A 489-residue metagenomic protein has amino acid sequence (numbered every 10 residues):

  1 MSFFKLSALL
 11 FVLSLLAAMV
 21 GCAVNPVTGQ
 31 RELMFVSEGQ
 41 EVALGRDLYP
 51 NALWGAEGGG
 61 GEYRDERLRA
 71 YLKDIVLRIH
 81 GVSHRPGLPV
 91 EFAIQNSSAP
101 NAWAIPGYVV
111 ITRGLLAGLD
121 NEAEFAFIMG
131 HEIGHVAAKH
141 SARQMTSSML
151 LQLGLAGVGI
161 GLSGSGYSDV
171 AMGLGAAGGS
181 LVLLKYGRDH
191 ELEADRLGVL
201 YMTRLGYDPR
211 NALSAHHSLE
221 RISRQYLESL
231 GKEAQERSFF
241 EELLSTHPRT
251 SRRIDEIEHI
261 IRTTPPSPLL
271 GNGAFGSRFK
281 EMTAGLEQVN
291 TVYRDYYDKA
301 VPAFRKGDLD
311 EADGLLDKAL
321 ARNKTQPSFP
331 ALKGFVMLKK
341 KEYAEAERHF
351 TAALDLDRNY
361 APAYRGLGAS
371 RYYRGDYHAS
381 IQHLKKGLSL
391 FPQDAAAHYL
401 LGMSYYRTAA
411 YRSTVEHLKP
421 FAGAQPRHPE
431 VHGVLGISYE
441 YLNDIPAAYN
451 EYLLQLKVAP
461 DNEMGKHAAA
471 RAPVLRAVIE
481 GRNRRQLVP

Functional and structural regions predicted by a protein language model:
A18-G21: C-terminal motif of bacterial Sec signal peptides marking the signal peptidase cleavage site
A23-G166, L183, L200-H247, S251 (+8 more regions): Peri-catalytic and regulatory segments of divalent metal-dependent proteins
Y293, P327-S328, A361-P362, A395-A396 (+2 more regions): Helix-start (N-cap) detector for alpha-helical repeat units in TPR-like alpha-solenoids, especially tetratricopeptide
R305, K339, Y373-R374, R407-T408 (+2 more regions): Register position in tetratricopeptide repeats
A319, A352-A353, K386-G387, P420-F421 (+1 more regions): Canonical positions in the second alpha-helix
R322, L356, L390, G423-A424 (+1 more regions): Structural marker of alpha-solenoid helical repeat scaffolds
L332, G366, L400, V434 (+1 more regions): Canonical tetratricopeptide repeat
Y441, I445-P489: Terminal, low-structured helical/coil segments at or just beyond the last alpha-helical repeat
